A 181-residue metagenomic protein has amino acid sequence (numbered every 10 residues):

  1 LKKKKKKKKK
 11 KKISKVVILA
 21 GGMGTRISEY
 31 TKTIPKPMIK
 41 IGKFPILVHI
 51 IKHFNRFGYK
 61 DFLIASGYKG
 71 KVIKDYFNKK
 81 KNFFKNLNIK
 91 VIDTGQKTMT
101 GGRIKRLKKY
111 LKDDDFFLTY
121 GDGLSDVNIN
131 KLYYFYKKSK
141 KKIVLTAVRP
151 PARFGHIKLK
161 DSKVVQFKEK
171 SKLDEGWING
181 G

Functional and structural regions predicted by a protein language model:
K2, K11-I18, K40, F44-Y120 (+1 more regions): Conserved N-terminal catalytic core of the sugar/cofactor nucleotidyltransferase
I13-Y30: A phosphate-binding catalytic loop at a beta-strand-loop-alpha-helix junction that coordinates phosphoryl groups
M23, G121-G123: Active-site metal-binding loops of divalent metal-dependent hydrolases
R26-I27, V72, V127, F154: Glycine/Thr-rich phosphate-binding loops of Rossmann-like dinucleotide-binding domains
K32-P37: Short alpha-helical oligomerization interface
F77, S125-G181: Conserved core of the sugar-phosphate nucleotidyltransferase
